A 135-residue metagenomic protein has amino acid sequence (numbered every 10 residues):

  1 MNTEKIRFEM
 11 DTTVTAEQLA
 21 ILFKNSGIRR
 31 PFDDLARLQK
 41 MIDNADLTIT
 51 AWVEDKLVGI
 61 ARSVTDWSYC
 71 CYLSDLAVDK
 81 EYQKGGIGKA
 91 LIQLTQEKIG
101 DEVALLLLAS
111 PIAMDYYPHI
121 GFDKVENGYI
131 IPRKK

Functional and structural regions predicted by a protein language model:
M1-L35, G128: Short amphipathic alpha-helix that is part of the acyltransferase structural core
D11, D79, S110: Residue-level recognition of the GNAT/N-acetyltransferase active site
V14, S68, I112-D115: Short alpha-helical
R37-L76: A conserved beta-strand-loop-helix scaffold within acyl/acetyltransferase catalytic domains
V78, K84-E97: Conserved acetyl-CoA-binding loop-helix of GNAT-fold acetyltransferases
G100: Short conserved AdoMet
V103-L107, P111-K134: Conserved active-site alpha-helix within GNAT-family acetyltransferase domains
